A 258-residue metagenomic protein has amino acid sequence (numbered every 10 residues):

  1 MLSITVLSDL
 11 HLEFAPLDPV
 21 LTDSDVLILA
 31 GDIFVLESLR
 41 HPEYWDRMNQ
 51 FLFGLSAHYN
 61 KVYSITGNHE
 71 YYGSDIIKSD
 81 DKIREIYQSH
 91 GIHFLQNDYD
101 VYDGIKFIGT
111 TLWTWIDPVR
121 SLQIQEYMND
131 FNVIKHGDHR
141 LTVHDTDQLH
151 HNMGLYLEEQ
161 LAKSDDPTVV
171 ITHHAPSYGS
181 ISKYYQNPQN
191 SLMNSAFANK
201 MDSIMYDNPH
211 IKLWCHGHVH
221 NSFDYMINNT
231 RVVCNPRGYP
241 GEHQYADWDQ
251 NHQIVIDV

Functional and structural regions predicted by a protein language model:
M1-S64, Y71-S79, H136-V143: N-terminal active-site segment of His-dependent metallophosphoesterases
M1-T5, Y99-G109, P167, M226-R231: Beta-strand-turn-beta hairpins that frame and shape the catalytic cleft of phosphate-ester-processing enzymes
V6-S8, L27-D32, Y63-N68, H93-N97 (+3 more regions): Active-site neighborhood of phospho(di)ester-bond hydrolases with catalytic His/Asp-centered motifs
H11-P16, V35-S38, H69-I76, Y99-V101 (+4 more regions): Active-site environment of divalent metal-dependent phosphoester hydrolases
F14-L21, F51-S56, G91-G104, I108 (+1 more regions): Short amphipathic alpha-helices and their capping/turn segments at secondary-structure boundaries
K61-H136: A basic- and aromatic-enriched beta-loop-alpha substructure that forms the phosphate/nucleotide- and DNA/RNA-contacting
V101, S182, N187-P188, L192-H210 (+1 more regions): Binuclear metal-dependent phosphoesterase catalytic core
I108-V169, H174-L192: Active-site-proximal loop/helix segment associated with metal-binding centers of metalloenzymes
